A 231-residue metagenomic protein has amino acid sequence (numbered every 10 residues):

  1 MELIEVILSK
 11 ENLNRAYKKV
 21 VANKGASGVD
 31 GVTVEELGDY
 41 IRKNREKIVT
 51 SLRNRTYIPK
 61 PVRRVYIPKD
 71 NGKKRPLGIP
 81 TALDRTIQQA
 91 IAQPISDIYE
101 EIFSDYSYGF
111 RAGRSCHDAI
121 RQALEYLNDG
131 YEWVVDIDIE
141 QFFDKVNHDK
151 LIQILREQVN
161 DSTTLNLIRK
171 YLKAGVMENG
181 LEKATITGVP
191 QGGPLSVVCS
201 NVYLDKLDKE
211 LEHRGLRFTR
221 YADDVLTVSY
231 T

Functional and structural regions predicted by a protein language model:
M1-R42: Non-catalytic, polymerase-adjacent accessory regions of viral genome-replication enzymes
I7, T81-A82, S229: Conserved residues at beta->alpha junctions
A16, I87-Q88, D144-V146: Short helix/loop capping segments that flank catalytic or ligand/cofactor-binding pockets
A16-V20, A90, L167-L172: Short alpha-helical scaffolding segments that buttress acidic/His motifs in well-ordered protein cores
S27, G31-E101, F110: Active-site substrate-recognition loop segments, prototypically the cytochrome P450 B′-helix/B-C loop
S51-Y66, D70, D105-Y106, F110-Y230: Conserved polymerase palm-domain catalytic core
